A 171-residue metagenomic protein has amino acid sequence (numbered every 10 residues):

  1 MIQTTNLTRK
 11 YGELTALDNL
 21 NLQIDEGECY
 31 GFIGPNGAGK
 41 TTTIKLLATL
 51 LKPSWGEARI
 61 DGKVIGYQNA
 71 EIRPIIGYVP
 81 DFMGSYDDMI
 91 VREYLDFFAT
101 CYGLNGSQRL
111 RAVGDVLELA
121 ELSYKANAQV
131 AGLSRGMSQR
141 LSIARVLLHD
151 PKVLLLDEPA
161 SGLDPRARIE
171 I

Functional and structural regions predicted by a protein language model:
G56-Y67, E71-I72: Conserved ABC transporter NBD signature motif
D96, T100, S107-K125: Conserved ABC ATPase "signature" region
Q129-G136: Conserved ABC ATPase signature
I143, I171: Hydrophobic anchor residue at the start of the ABC signature
D150: Conserved catalytic motifs of ABC-family nucleotide-binding domains
L154-D157: Catalytic Walker B motif of ABC-type/P-loop ATPase nucleotide-binding domains
